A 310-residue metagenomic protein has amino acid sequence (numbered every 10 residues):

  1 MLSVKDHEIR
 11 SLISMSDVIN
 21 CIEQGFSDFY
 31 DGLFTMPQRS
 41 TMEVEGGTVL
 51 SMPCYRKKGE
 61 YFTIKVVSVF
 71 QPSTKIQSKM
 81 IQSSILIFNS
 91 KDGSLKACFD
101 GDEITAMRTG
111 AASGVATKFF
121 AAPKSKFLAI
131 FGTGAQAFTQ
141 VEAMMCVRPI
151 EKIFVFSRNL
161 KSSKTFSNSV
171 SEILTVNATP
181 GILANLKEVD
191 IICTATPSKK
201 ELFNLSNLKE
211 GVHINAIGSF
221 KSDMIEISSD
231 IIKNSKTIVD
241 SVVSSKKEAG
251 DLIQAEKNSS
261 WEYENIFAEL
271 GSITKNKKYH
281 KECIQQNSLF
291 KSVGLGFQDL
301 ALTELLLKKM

Functional and structural regions predicted by a protein language model:
M1-A106, G114, K124, A268 (+2 more regions): N-terminal ligand-binding/catalytic initiation module
E8, M224-M310: Adenosine-phosphate binding glycine-rich loop
F120-F127, P149, K209-E210: Short helix-loop-beta connector
L128-A129, S288: Conserved beta-strand elements of the Class I
T133-G134: Glycine-rich Rossmann-fold phosphate-binding loop(s) that bind the pyrophosphate of adenine dinucleotide cofactors
A137-F138: N-terminal Rossmann-fold NAD(P) dinucleotide-binding loop
V147-V170: NAD(P)-binding Rossmann-fold cofactor-contacting core
T175-S260: Rossmann-like adenosine-cofactor binding region
